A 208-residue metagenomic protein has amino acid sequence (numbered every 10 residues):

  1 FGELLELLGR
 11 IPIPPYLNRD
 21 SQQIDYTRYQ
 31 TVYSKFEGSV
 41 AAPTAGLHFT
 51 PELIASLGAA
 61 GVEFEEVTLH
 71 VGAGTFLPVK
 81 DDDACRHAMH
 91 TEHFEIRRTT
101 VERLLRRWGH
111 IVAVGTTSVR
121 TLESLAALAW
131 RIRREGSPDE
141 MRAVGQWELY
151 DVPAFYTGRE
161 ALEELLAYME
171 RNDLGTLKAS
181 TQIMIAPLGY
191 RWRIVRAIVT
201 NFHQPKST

Functional and structural regions predicted by a protein language model:
F1-T208: Surface-exposed, charge/polar-rich loops and edge strands
